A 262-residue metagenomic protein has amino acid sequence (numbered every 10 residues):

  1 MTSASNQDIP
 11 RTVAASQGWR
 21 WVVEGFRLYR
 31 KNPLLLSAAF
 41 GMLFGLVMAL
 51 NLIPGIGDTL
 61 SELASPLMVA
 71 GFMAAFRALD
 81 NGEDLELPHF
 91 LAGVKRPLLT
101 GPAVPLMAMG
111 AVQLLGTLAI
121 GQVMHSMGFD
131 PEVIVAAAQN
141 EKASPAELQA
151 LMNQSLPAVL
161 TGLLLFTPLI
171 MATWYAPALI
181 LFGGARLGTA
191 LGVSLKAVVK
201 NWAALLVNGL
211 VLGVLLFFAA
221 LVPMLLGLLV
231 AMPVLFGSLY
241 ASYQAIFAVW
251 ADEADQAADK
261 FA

Functional and structural regions predicted by a protein language model:
T2-A262: Hydrophobic alpha-helical membrane segments
